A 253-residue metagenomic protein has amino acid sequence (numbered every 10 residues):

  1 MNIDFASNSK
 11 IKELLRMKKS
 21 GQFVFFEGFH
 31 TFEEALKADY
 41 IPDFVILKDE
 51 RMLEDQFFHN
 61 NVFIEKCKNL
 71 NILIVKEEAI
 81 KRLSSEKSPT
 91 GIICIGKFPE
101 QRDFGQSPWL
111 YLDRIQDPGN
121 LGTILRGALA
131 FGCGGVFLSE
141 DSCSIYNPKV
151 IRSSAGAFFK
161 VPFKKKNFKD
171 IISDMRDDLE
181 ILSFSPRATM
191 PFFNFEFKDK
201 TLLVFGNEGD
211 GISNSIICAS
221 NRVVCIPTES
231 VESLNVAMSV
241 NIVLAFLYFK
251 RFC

Functional and structural regions predicted by a protein language model:
M1-D55, S142-C143: Boundary-proximal intrinsically disordered activation/regulatory segments immediately upstream of a helical core
N2-F5, L73-K76, V161-I171: Short acidic-hydrophobic, aromatic-tinged amphipathic segments that line or gate anion-handling sites
G28, Q116-I124, S233-S239: Amphipathic alpha-helical repeat scaffolds
I72-G96: Glycine/small-residue-rich loop that forms an oxyanion/phosphate-binding "nest" at active or ligand-binding sites
V75-K76, D113, S139-E140, P162 (+1 more regions): Short beta->alpha connector loops at strand-helix junctions that form conserved, small/polar/Pro-enriched
I95-T189: RNA substrate-binding interface of SAM-dependent RNA methyltransferases
G127-F131, I145-F159, N214-C253: Structured adenosyl-cofactor binding patch, chiefly the S-adenosyl-L-methionine
S183-V231: Active-site/ligand-binding-proximal alpha/beta "capping" segment
